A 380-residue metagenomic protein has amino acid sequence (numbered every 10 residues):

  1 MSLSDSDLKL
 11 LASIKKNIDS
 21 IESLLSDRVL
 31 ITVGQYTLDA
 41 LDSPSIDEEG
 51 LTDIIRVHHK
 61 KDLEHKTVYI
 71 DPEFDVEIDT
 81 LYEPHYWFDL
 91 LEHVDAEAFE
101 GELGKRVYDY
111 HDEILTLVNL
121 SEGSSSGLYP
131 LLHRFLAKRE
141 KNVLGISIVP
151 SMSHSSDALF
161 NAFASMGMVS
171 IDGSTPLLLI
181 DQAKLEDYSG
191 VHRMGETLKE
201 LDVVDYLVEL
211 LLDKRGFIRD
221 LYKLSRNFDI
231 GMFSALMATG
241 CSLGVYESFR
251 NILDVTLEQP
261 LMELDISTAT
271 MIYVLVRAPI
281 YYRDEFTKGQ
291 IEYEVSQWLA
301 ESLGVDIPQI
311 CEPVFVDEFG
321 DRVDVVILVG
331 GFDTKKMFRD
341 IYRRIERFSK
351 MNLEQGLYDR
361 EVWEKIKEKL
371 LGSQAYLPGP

Functional and structural regions predicted by a protein language model:
S2-P380: Tubulin/FtsZ superfamily GTPase core signature
